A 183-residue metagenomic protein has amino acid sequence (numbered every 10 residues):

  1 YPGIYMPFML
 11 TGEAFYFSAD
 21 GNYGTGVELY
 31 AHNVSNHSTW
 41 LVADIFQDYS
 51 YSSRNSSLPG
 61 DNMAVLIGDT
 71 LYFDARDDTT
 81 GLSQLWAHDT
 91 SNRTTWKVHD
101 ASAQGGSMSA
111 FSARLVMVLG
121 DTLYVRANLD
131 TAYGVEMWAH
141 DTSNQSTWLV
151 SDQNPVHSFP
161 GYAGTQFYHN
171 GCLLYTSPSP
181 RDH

Functional and structural regions predicted by a protein language model:
Y1-S177: Feature 14080 marks short, conserved micro-sites in well-ordered regions that are central to protein function
P178-H183: A short, hydrophobic C-terminal helix/tail in secreted or cell-surface proteins
